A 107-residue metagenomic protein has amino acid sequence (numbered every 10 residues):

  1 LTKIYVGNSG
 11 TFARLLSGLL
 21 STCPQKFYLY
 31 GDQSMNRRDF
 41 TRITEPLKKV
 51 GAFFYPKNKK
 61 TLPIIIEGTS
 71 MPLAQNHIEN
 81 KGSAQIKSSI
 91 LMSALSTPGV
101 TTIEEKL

Functional and structural regions predicted by a protein language model:
L1-L107: Structural preference for solvent-exposed beta-strand-turn elements and adjacent flexible terminal/loop segments within
